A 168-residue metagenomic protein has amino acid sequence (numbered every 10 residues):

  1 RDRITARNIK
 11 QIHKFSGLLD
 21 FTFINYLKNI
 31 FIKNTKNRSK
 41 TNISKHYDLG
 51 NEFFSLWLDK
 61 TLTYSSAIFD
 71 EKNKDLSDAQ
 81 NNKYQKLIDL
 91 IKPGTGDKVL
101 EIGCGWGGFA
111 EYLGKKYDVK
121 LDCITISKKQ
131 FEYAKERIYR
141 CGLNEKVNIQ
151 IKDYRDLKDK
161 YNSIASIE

Functional and structural regions predicted by a protein language model:
D2-W57: N-terminal auxiliary segments of SAM/dcSAM-dependent transferases
K60, Y64-S65, E71, D75-G96: Conserved alpha-helix/loop element of class I SAM-dependent methyltransferases that forms part of the SAM/SAH-binding
T95-G103: Conserved class I S-adenosyl-L-methionine
W106-D118: Conserved SAM-binding loop of SAM-dependent methyltransferases across substrates and taxa, primarily the Class I
K120-T125: Conserved SAM-binding motif I beta-strand of class I
A134-K135: Conserved SAM-binding loop
C141-Y154: Conserved SAM-binding strand-loop segment of SAM-dependent methyltransferases
R155-I164: A short acidic, Gly/Pro-enriched loop at the edge of an enzyme's catalytic core that lines a small-molecule cofactor
